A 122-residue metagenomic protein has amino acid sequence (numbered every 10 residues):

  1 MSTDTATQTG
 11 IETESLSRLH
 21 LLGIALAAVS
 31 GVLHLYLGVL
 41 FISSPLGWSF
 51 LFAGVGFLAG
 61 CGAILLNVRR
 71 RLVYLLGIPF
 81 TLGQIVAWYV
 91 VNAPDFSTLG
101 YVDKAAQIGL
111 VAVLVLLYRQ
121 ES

Functional and structural regions predicted by a protein language model:
S2-S122: Membrane-interface extramembranous regions
